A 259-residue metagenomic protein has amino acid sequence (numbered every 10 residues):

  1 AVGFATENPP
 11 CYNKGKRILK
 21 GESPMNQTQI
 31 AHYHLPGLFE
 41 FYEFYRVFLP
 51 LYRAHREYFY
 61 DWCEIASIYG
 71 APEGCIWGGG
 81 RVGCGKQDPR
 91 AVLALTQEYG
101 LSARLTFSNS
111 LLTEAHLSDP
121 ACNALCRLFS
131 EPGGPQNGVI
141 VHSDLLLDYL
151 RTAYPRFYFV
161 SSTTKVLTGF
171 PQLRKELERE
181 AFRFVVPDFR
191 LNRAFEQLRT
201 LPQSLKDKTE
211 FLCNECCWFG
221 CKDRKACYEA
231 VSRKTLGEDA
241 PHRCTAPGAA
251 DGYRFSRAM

Functional and structural regions predicted by a protein language model:
A1, P24-M25: Initiator methionine at the very start of the polypeptide chain
G3-T6, P10-K14, I18-G21: Short, positively charged and aromatic/hydrophobic N-terminal segments
N26-E176, F182-M259: Active-site pocket-lining/capping segments in soluble small-molecule metabolic enzymes
